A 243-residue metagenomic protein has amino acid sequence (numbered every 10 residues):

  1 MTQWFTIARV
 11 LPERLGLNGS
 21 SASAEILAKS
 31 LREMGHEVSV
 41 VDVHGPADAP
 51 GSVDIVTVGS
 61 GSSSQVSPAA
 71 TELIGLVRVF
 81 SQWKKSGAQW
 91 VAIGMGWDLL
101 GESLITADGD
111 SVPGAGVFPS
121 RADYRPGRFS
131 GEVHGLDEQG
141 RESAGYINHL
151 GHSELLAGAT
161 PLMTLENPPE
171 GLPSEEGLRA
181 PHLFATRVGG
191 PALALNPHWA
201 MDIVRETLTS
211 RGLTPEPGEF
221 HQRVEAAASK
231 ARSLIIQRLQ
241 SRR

Functional and structural regions predicted by a protein language model:
M1-Q82, L195, A200-R243: N-terminal beta1-alpha1 cap of cysteine-dependent amidohydrolase-like domains
W4, S52-V53, S86-A88, D110-P113 (+2 more regions): Short coil/turn connectors at secondary-structure junctions
R9, V40, V117, G145-I147 (+1 more regions): Conserved beta-strand scaffold positions in the cores of enzyme catalytic domains, especially in NTP/NDP-utilizing
I55-G59, V91, A185-R187: Structural motif
S63-Q139: Cysteine-nucleophile active-site neighborhood
G96-D98, S153, P191: Catalytic metal-binding/acid-base residues of hydrolase active sites
A107-G177: Pocket-forming structural segment of enzyme catalytic cores
E170-T209: A glycine-centered loop/beta-turn motif at secondary-structure junctions
